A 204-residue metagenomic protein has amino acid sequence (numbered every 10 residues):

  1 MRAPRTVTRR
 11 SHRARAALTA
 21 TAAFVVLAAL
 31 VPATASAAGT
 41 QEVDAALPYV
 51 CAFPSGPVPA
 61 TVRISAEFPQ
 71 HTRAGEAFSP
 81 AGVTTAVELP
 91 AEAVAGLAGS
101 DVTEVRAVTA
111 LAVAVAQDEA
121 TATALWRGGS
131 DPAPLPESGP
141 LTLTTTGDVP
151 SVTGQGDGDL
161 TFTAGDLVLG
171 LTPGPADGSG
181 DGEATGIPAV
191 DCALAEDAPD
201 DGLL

Functional and structural regions predicted by a protein language model:
M1-A37: Secretory targeting and sorting signals
A38-L204: Primarily mature extracellular domains of secreted and cell-surface proteins, especially surface-exposed modules
